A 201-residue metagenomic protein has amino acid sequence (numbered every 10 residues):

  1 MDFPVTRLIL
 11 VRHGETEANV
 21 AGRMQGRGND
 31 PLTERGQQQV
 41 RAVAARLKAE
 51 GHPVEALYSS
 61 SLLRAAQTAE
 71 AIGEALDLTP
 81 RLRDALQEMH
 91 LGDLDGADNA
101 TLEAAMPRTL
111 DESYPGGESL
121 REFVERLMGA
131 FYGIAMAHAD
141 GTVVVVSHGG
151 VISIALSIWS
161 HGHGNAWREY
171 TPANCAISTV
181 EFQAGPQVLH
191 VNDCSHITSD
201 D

Functional and structural regions predicted by a protein language model:
D2, A66, E74, G129-Q187: Active-site-adjacent alpha-helix immediately C-terminal to a catalytic or transition-state-stabilizing loop
F3-R7, V11-T79: Active-site-proximal alpha-helix that buttresses catalytic centers in soluble enzyme cores
E15, L62, Q87, G150 (+1 more regions): Short, glycine/serine-rich, charged loops/turns that create anion-binding and catalytic segments at active sites
N29-E34, E112-G116, A166: A short acidic, glycine-rich active-site loop that binds or catalyzes chemistry on phosphate/adenosine moieties
S59-S60, E125, V146-S147: Short beta-strand scaffold positions
G73-G129, Q187-V191: Phosphate-handling substructures
L189-D201: Acidic, His/Gly-rich catalytic cores of divalent-metal-dependent hydrolytic chemistry
